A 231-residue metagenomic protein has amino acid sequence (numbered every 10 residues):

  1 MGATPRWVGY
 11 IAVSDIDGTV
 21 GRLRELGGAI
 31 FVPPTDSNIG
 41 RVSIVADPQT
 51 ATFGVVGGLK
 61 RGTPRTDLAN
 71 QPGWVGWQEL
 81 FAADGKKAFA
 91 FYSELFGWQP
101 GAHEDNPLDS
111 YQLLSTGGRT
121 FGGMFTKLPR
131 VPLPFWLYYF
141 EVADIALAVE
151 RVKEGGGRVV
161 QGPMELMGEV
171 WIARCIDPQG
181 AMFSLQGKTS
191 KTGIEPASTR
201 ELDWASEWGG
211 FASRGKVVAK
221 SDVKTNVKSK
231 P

Functional and structural regions predicted by a protein language model:
M1-T4, D47-K60, Q99-F135, A143 (+2 more regions): Conserved short beta-strand elements that form part of the metal-binding/catalytic scaffold of enzyme active sites
G2-R6, S37, Q71-W74, R130-F135 (+1 more regions): Short glycine-enriched loop/turn motifs at secondary-structure junctions
R6-I11, V56-A90, W98-Q99, F135-Y138 (+1 more regions): N-terminal beta-strand motif that seeds the catalytic metal site of vicinal oxygen chelate
G9-Q49, D84-K86, G117, Y139-M182: Vicinal oxygen chelate
E25-L26, P33-G40, I44, L80-R119 (+5 more regions): Core segments of cupin and vicinal oxygen chelate
F31-V32, G76, G101, G122 (+1 more regions): A short, local hydrophobic-aromatic micro-motif
G40-R41, T52, G62-P64: Short, well-ordered, mixed-charge alpha-helical segments that flank or form enzyme active sites
V42-S43, Y111-Q112, W171-I172, E195 (+1 more regions): Short Asp/Glu-rich motifs
